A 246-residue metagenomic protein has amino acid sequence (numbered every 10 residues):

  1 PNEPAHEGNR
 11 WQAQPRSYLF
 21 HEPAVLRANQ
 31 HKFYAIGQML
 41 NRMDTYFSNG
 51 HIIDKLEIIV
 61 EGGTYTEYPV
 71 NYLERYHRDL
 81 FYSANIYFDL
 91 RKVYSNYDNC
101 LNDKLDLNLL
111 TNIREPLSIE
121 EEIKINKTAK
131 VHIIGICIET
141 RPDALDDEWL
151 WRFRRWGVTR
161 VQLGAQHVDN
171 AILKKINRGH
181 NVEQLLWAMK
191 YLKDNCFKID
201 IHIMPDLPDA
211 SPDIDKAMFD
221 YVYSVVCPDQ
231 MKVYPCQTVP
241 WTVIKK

Functional and structural regions predicted by a protein language model:
P1-G8: Local cysteine-cluster metal-coordination motifs and their immediate loop/turn environment, predominantly Fe-S cluster
P4, P69, N85: Long, structured ligand/cofactor-binding scaffold of large enzymes
G8, H51-K55: Short, flexible active-site-proximal loops enriched in glycine and acidic residues
R10-Q38, I58, G62-Y82, K92-K232 (+1 more regions): Conserved non-cysteine loop/helix-boundary elements of the Radical SAM core domain that shape
A35-H51: Alpha-helical scaffold segments that flank or form the walls of functional sites
M43, F47, L80-A84, F88: Structural signal for hydrophobic packing residues in well-ordered secondary-structure cores of soluble enzyme domains
I52, D89-L90: Intrinsically disordered or highly flexible coil/loop and linker segments, enriched in small and charged/polar residues
